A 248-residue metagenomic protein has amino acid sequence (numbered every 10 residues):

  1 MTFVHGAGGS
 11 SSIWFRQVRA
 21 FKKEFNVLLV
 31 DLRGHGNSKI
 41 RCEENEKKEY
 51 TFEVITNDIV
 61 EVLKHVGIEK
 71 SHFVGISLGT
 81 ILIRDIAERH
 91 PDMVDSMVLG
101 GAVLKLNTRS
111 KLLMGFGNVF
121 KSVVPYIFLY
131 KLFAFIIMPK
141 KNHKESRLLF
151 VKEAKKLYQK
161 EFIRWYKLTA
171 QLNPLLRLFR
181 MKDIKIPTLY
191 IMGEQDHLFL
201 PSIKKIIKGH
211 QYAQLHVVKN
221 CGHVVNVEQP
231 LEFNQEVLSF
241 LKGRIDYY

Functional and structural regions predicted by a protein language model:
G6-R16, V27: Serine-hydrolase catalytic-loop signature spanning alpha/beta hydrolases and amidase-signature enzymes
R19, L28-V74, Q235: Active-site loop/oxyanion-hole signature of alpha/beta-hydrolase fold enzymes
G75-G79, I83: Gly/Ala-rich beta-loop-alpha elbow adjacent to hydrolase catalytic centers
E88-R89, V94-V124: Flexible "cap/lid" loop of the alpha/beta hydrolase fold
T108-S110, I127-K182: Conserved alpha/beta-hydrolase catalytic His-Asp/Glu region
I184, Y190-M192: Short beta-strand/loop motif that positions the catalytic acidic residue of the alpha/beta-hydrolase fold
H197-I203: Conserved alpha/beta-hydrolase "acid-adjacent" motif
C221-N234: Catalytic histidine-centered segment of alpha/beta-hydrolase-like enzymes
